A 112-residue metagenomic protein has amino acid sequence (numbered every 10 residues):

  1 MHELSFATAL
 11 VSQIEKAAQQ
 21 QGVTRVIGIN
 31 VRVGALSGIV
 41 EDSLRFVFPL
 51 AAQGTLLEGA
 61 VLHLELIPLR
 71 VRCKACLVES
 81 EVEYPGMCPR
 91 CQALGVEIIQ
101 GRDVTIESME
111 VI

Functional and structural regions predicted by a protein language model:
M1-E58, H63: Long, charged N-terminal interaction/targeting segments
E58-L64, R72-E79: Short, intrinsically disordered, charge-biased short linear motifs at domain edges
L66-L69, Y84, R102: Short metal-coordination and nucleic-acid-contact micro-motifs, chiefly zinc-binding Cys/His arrays
R72-K74, C88-C91: Short cysteine-rich clusters marking metal-coordination/redox-active sites
E81, V96-E97: Short functional micro-motifs and their immediate structural scaffolds
S108-I112: Short hydrophobic/aromatic patches at helix-to-coil boundaries
